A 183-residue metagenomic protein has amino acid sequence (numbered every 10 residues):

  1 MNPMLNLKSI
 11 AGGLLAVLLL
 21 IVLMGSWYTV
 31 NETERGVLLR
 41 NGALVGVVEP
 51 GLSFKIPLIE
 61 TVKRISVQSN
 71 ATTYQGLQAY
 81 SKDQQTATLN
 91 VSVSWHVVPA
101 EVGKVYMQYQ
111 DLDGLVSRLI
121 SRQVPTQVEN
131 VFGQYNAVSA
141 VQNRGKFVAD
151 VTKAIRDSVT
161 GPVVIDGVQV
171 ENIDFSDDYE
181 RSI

Functional and structural regions predicted by a protein language model:
L5-S26: Single-pass alpha-helical transmembrane signal-anchor segments
S9, N31, S176: Residue-level signal for threonine
I21, V67, P99-V102, A140 (+2 more regions): Short linear sequence motifs
M24-E129, G133: Hydrophobic membrane-anchoring helix/hairpin
S81-D83, L89, S94-W95, L115-Y179: Amphipathic, coiled-coil-like alpha-helical scaffolding segments used for oligomerization/assembly
A100-V105, F175-I183: Short acidic, Gly/Pro-enriched loop/turn segments at secondary-structure junctions
